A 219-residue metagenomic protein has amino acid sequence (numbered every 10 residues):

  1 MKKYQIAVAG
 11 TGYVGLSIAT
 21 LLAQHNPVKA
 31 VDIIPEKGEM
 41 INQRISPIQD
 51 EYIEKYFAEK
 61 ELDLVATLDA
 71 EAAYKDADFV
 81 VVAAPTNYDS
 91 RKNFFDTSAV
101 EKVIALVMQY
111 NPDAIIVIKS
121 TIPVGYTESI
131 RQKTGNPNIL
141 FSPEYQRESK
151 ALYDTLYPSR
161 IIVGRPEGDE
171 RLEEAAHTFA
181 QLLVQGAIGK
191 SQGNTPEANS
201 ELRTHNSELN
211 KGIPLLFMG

Functional and structural regions predicted by a protein language model:
M1-G219: Structural/interface elements that position substrates and couple domains in central-metabolism enzymes
